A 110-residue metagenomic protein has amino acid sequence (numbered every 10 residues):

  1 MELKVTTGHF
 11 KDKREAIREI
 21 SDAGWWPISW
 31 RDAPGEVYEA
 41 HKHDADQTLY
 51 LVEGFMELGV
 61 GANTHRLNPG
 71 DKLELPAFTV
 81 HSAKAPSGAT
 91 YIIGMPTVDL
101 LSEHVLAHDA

Functional and structural regions predicted by a protein language model:
M1-W30, H108-A110: A short, N-terminal "cap"/entry segment at the start of jelly-roll beta-barrel domains of the cupin/DSBH fold
W26-H43: Conserved short histidine dyad/triad with adjacent acidic residue
V37-Y38, K72-L73, A77-S82: Histidine-centered metal-chelating micro-motifs
K42-L58: Short, conserved beta-strand element in jelly-roll/cupin
V52-E53, P69, S87: A cytosolic small-molecule/anion-sensing beta-strand core signal
G61-A77: Short acidic-glycine-tyrosine-enriched beta hairpin
A77-S102: Ligand-binding loop in jelly-roll beta-barrel domains
